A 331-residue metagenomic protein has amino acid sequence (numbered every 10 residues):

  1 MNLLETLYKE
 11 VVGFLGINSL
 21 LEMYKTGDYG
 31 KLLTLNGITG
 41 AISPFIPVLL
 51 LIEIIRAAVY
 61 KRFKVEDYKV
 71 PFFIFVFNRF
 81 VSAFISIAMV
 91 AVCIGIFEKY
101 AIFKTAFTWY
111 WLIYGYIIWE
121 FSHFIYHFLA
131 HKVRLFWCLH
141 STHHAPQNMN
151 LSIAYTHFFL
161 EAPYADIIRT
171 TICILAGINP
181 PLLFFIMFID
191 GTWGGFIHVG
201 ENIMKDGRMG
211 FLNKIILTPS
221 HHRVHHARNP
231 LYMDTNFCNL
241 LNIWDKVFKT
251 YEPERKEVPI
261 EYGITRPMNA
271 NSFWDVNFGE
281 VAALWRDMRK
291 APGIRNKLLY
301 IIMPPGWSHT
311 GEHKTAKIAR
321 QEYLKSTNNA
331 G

Functional and structural regions predicted by a protein language model:
M1-N36, I94-W111, R169-L183: Helix-coil boundary and interhelical linker segments in multi-pass alpha-helical membrane proteins
N2-L32, A145-I153, F196-G331: Cytosolic/stromal cytosol-facing helical appendages immediately following the last transmembrane segment
L33, G37-A41, F63-R79: Loop-to-helix transition at the N-terminal end of transmembrane alpha-helices
G37-L51: Structural signature of hydrophobic alpha-helical transmembrane segments
L50-K69: Membrane-interface helix-loop junction between the first two transmembrane segments
D67-K69, M89-E98: A short glycine/small-residue-enriched secondary-structure motif
V76-A88, Y100-E261: Membrane-embedded catalytic scaffold of the fatty acid hydroxylase/desaturase
